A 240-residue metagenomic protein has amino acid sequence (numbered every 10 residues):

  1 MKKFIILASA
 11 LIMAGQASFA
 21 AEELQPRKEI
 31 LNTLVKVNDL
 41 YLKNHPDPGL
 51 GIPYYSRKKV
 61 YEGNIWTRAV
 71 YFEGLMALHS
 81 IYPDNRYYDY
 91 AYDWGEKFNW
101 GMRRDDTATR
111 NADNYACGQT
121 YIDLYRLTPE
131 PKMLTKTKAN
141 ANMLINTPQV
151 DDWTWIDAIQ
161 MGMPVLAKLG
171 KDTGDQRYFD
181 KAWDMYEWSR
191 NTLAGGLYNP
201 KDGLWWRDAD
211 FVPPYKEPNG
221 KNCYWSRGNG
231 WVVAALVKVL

Functional and structural regions predicted by a protein language model:
F4-M13: Sec-dependent N-terminal signal peptides
M13-F19: C-terminal segment of classical bacterial N-terminal signal peptides
A21-L240: Glycan-recognition and catalytic cores of secretory/periplasmic carbohydrate-active enzymes
